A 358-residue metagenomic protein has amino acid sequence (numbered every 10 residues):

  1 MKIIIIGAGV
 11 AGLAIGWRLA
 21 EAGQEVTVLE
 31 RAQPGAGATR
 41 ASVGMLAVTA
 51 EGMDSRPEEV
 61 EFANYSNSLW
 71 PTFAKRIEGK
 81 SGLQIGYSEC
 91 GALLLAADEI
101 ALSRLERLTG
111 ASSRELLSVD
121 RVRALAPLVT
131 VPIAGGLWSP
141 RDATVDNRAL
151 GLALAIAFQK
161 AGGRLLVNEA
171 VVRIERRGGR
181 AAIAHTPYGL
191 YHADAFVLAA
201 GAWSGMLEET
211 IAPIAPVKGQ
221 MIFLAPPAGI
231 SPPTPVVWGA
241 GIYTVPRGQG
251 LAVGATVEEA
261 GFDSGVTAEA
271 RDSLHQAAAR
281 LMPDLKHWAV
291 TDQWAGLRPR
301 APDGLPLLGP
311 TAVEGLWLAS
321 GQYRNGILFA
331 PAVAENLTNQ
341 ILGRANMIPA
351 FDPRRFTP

Functional and structural regions predicted by a protein language model:
K2-T27: N-terminal Rossmann-like FAD-binding beta1-loop-alpha1 element of flavoenzymes
A11, P34, W203: Conserved Rossmann-like nucleotide-cofactor binding loop
W17-A22, R31, G44-L46, L83-S88 (+1 more regions): Active-site substrate-recognition segment that forms the wall of the catalytic cavity or substrate channel
G44-L125, A277-A279: Dinucleotide-binding Rossmann-like beta1-alpha1 core, especially the glycine-rich loop that anchors the ADP
L83-L94, S113-A161, T256-G261, G315 (+1 more regions): Helix-loop-beta segment of a Rossmann-like dinucleotide-binding subdomain
L137-A195, A199: Helical element adjacent to the flavin cofactor pocket in flavoenzyme catalytic cores
M282-D284, W288-P358: C-terminal catalytic lobe of FAD-dependent flavoproteins
